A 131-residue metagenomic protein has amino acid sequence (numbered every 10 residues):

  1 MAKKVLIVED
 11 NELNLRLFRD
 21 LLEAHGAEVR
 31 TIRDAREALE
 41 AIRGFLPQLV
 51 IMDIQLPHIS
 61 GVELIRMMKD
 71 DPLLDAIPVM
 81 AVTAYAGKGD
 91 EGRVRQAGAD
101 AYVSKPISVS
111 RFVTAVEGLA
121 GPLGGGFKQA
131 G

Functional and structural regions predicted by a protein language model:
E9: Conserved acidic carboxylate
L13, D34-E37, S60-R66: Acidic catalytic/metal-coordinating carboxylates
L13, I107-V116: C-terminal output helix
R16-A24: Charged docking surfaces used in two-component/phosphorelay signaling
R19, E63, A86-A101, R111-T114: Alpha4 helix (beta4-alpha4-beta5 surface) of REC/receiver domains from two-component response regulators
F45-I51, L56: Active-site beta3 strand of CheY-like receiver
P57, D75, G87: The feature encodes the CheY-like receiver
